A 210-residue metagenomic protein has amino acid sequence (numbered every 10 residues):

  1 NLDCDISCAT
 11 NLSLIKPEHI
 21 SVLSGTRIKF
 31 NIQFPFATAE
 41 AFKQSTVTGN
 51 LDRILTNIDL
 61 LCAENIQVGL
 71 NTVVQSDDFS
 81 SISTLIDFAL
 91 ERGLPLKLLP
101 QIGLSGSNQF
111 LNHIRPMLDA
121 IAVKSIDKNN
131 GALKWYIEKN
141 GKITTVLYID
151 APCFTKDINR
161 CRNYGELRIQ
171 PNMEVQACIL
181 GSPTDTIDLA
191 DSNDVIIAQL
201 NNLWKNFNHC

Functional and structural regions predicted by a protein language model:
N1-L99: Radical SAM/AdoMet-radical enzyme domain recognition
L104-C210: Accessory C-terminal segments flanking Radical SAM cores
